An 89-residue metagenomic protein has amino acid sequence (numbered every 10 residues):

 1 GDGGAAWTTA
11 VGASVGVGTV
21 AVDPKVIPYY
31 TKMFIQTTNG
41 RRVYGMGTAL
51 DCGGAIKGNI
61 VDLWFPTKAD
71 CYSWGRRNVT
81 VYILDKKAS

Functional and structural regions predicted by a protein language model:
G1-S89: Solvent-exposed, well-ordered loop and adjacent helix/strand elements within mature globular domains that form
